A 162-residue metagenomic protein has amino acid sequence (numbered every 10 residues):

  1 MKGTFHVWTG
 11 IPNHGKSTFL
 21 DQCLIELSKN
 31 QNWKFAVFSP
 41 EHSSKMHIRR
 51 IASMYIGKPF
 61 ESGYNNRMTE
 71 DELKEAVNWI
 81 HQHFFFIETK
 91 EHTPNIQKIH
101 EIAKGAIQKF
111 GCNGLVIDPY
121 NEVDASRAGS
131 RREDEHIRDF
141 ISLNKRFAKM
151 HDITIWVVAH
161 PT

Functional and structural regions predicted by a protein language model:
K2-V7, W33: Pre-Walker A (Motif I) flank of P-loop NTPase domains
I11-P12, P40: P-loop (Walker A) phosphate-binding loop of NTP-binding proteins
G15: Conserved glycine(s) of the Walker
F19-C23, H47: Hydrophobic positions on the alpha1 helix immediately C-terminal to the Walker A/P-loop
E26-K29, E135-P161: Substrate-engagement module of ASCE P-loop NTPases
N30-G111, A125: Cytosolic-facing regulatory segments adjacent to core modules
D124-E133: Conserved ATPase-coupling elements of RecA-like P-loop NTPase cores
